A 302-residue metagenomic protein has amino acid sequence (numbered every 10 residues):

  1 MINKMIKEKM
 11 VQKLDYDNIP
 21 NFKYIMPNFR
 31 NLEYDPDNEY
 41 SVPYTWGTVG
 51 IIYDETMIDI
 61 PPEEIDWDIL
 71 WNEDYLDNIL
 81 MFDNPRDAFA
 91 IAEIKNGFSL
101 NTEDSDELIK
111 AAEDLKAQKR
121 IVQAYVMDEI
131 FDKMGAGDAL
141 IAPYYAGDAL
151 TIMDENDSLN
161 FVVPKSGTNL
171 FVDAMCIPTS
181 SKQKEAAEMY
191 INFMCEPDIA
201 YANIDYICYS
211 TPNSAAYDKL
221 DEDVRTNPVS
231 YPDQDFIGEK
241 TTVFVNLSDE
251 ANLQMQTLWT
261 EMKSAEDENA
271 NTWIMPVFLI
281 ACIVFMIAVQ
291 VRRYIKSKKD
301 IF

Functional and structural regions predicted by a protein language model:
M1-D138: Extracytoplasmic ligand-binding site segments that recognize negatively charged/polar headgroups
M1-K4, I141-S158: A ligand-binding cleft/hinge motif common to bilobed small-molecule-binding domains
K4, E8, D17, E73-D74 (+10 more regions): Structured segments of extracytoplasmic/periplasmic soluble domains in secreted or envelope-associated proteins
E55, D83, A146, Y206-I207: Short secondary-structure boundary segments
L108-A117, E155-T179: Periplasmic-binding protein-like
P178-E239: Mature extracytoplasmic/periplasmic domains
D235-F302: Conserved C-terminal helix/tail region of periplasmic/extracytoplasmic solute-binding proteins
